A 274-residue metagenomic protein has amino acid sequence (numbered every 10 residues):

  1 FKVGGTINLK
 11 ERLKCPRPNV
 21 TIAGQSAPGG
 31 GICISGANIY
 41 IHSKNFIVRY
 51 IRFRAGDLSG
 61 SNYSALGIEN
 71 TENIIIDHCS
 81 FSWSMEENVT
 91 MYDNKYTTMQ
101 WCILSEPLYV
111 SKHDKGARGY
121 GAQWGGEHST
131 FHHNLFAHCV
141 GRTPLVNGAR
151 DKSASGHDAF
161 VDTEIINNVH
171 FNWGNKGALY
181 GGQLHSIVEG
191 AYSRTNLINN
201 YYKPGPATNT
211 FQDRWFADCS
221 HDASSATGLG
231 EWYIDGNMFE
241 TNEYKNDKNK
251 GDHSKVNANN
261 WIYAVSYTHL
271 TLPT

Functional and structural regions predicted by a protein language model:
G5-T6, Q25, G30-G31, A37 (+8 more regions): Intrinsically disordered, low-complexity regions
T6-A23, G30-Y50, A55-E72, M91: Extracellular beta-strand-rich solenoid/capping regions of secreted or surface-exposed proteins that bind or remodel
P18-G24, K44-A55, N70-W83, K95-H113 (+4 more regions): Right-handed parallel beta-helix
I34-I39, S59-G67, W83-M91, K112-G126 (+3 more regions): Extracellular beta-strand/beta-solenoid scaffold signature
E164-A264: Predominantly extracellular beta-rich ligand-binding scaffolds that present long acidic/polar faces for carbohydrate
T268-T274: Conserved small/polar residues in nucleotide/adenosyl-binding loops
